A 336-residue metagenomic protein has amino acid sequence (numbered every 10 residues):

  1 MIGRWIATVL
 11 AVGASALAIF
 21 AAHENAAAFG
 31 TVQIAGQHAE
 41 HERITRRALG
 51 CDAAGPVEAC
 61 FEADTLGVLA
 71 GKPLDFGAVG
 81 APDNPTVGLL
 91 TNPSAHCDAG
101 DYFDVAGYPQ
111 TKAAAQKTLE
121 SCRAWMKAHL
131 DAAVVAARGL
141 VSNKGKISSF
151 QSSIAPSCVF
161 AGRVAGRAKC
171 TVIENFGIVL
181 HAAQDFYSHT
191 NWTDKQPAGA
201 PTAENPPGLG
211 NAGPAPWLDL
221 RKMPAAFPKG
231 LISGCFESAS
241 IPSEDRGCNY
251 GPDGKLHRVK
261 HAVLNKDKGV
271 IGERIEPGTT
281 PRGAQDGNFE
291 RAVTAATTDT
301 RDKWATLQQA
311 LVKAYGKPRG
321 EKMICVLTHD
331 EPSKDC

Functional and structural regions predicted by a protein language model:
M1-V12: Bacterial N-terminal signal peptides that target proteins for export
T8-V9, L17, Q33, N175: Generic structural signal for short, flexible, solvent-exposed coil/loop and linker residues
A16-N25: C-terminal segment of classical bacterial N-terminal signal peptides
N25-G177, W192-C336: N-terminal, motif-rich segments that launch catalysis or mediate targeting to/interaction with membranes, typified by
I178-A182: Membrane-interface alpha helices of multi-pass inner-membrane proteins
A183-D194: Catalytic Zn2+-binding segment of zinc metalloproteases
